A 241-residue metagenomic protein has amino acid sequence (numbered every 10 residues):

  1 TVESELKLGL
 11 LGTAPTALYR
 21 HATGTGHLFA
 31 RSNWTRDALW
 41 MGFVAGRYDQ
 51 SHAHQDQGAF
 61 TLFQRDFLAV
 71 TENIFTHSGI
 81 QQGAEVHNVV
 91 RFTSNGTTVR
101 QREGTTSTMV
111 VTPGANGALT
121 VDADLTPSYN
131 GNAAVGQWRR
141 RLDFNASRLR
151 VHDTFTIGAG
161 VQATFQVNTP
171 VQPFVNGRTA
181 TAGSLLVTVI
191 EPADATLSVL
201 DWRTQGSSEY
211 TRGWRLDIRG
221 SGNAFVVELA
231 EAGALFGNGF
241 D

Functional and structural regions predicted by a protein language model:
T1-A69, W214, R219-G220: Carbohydrate-active enzyme catalytic cores, enriched for enzymes that act on polyanionic acidic polysaccharides
I74-G233: CBM-like, beta-strand-rich accessory domains located in the C-terminal region of large, secreted polysaccharide-active
L235-F240: Ser/Thr-rich, Pro/Gly/Ala-heavy low-complexity intrinsically disordered linkers and tails of secreted extracellular
